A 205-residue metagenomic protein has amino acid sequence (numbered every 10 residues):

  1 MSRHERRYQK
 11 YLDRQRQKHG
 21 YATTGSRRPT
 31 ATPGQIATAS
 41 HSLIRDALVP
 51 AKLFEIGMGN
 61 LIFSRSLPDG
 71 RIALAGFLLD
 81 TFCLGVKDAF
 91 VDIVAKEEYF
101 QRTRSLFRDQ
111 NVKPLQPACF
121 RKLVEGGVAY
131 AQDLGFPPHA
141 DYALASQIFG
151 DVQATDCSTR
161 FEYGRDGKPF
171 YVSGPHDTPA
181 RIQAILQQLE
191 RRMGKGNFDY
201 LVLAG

Functional and structural regions predicted by a protein language model:
S2-G205: Non-catalytic terminal/accessory regions
